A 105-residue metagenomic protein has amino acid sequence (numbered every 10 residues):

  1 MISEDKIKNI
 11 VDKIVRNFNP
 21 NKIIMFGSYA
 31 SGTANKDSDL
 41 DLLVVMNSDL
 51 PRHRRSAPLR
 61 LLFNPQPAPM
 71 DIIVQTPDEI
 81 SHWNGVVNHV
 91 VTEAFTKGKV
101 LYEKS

Functional and structural regions predicted by a protein language model:
M1-K22, S31-K36, N47-S105: Catalytic core of pol beta-like nucleotidyltransferases
S28: Conserved H-loop
S38-L40: Short, conserved active-site loops that position catalytic residues or coordinate cofactors/metal ions across diverse
L43-V45: Short hydrophobic/aromatic beta-strand micro-patches that form the beta-sheet surface supporting nucleotide- or nucleic
